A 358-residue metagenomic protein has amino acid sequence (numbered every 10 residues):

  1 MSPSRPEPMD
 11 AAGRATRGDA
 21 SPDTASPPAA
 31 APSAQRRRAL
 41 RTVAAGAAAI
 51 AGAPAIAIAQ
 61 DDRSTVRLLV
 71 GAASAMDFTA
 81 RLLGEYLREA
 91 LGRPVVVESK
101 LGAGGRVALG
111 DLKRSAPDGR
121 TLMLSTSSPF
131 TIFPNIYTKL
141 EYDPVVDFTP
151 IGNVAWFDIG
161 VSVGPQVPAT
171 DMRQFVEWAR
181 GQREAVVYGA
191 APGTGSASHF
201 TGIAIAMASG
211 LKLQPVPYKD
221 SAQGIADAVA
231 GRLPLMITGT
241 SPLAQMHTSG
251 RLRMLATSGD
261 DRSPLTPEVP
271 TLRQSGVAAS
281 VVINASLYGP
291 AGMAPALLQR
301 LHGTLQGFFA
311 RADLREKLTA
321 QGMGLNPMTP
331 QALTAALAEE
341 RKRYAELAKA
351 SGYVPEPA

Functional and structural regions predicted by a protein language model:
M1-R38, A45-G52: N-terminal secretory signal peptides
I56-R67, A116-T121, V176-V187, T248-S249 (+2 more regions): Immediate post-signal peptide segment of exported/extracytoplasmic ligand-binding proteins
I58-V146, T194, L211-L235, P327 (+1 more regions): N-terminal (or domain-start) structured segment
R63, A208, A296-A358: An extracytoplasmic/periplasmic, membrane-proximal ligand-sensing/linker region
R114-R120, N135-Q223, V277, N284-K317: Hinge/capping helix and adjacent helix->loop/strand transition within the periplasmic-binding protein
L124-P129, F133, S221, T238-L243 (+3 more regions): Beta->alpha turn/N-cap motifs
T138-V145, D261-A279: Small-residue (glycine/proline)-centered packing/hinge motifs flanked by hydrophobic/aromatic residues
A185-V269: Ligand-binding pocket segment of bilobal, Venus flytrap-like solute-binding proteins
